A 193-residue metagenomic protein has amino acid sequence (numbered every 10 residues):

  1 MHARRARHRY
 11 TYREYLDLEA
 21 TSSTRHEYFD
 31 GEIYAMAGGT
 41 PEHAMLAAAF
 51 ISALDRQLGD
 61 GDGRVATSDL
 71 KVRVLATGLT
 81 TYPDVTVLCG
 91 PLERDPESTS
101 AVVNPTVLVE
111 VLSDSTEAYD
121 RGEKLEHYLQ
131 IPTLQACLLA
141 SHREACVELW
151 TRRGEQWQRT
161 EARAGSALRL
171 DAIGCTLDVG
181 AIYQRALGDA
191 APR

Functional and structural regions predicted by a protein language model:
M1-R193: Gly/Pro/Ser/Thr-rich low-complexity, intrinsically disordered segments predominantly at protein N-termini
